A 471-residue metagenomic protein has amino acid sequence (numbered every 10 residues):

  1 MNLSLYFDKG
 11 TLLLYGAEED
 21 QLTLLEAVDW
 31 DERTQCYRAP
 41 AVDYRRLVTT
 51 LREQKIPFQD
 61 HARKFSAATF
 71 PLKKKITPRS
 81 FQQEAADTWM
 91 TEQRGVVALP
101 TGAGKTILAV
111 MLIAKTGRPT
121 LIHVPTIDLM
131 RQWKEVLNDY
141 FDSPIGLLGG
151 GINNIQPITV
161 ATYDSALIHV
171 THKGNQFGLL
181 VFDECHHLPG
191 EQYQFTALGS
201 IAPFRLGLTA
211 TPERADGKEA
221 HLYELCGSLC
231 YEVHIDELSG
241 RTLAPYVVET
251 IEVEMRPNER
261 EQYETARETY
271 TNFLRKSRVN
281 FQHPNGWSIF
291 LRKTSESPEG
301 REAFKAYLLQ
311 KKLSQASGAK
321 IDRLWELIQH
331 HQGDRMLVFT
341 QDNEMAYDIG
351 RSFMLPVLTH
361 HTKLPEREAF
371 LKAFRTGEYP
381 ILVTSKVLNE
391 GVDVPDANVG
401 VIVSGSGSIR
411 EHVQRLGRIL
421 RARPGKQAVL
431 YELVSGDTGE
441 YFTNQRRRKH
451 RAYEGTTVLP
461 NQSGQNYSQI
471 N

Functional and structural regions predicted by a protein language model:
M1-E84: Accessory DNA-engaging acidic/polar modules
T91-T116: Walker A/P-loop
L99, T211-P212, S408-A428: Conserved SF2 helicase motif VI
R131, E135, P144-I155, R335-F339 (+2 more regions): Conserved helicase ATPase core of P-loop NTP-dependent helicases/translocases
N175-G178, A220, V383, E390-S406 (+2 more regions): A short beta-strand element within the Helicase C-terminal
H186-V247, N258-E261, T265, N272: Post-DEXD/H (motif II) to motif III coupling segment of the RecA-like Helicase ATP-binding lobe
Q282-K363, R367: Conserved helicase/translocase motor-coupling segment
R418-R446: Conserved segment of the helicase C-terminal RecA-like domain
